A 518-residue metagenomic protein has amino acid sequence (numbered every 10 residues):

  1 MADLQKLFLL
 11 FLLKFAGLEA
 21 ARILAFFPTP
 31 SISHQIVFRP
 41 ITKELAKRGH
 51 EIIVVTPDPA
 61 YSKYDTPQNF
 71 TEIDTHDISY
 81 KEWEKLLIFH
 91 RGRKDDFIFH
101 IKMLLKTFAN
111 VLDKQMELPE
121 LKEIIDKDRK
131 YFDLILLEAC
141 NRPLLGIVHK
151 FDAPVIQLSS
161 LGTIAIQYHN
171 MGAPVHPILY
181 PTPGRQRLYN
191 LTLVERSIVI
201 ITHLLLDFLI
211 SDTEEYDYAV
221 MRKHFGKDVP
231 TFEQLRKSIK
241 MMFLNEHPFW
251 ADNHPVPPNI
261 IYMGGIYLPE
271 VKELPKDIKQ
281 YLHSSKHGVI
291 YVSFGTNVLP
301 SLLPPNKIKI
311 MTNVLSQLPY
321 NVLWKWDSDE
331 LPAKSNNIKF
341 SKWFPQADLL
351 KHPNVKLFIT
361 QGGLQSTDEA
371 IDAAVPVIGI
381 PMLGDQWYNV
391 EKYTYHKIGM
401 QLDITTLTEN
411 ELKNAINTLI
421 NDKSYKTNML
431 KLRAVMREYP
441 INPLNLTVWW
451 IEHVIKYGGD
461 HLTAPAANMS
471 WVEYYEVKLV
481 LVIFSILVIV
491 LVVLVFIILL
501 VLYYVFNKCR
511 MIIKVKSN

Functional and structural regions predicted by a protein language model:
A2-H224, E233, F243, W250 (+3 more regions): Glycosyltransferase specificity loop/lid
P230: Conserved, non-catalytic sequence blocks in retroelement Pol enzymes and Pol-derived host proteins
L235-S238: Membrane-proximal helical "anchor" segments flanking the first transmembrane region of inner-membrane enzymes
K240, N259: Lumenal/periplasmic acceptor-binding loop at the mouth of the active site in multi-pass, GT-C-fold membrane enzymes
